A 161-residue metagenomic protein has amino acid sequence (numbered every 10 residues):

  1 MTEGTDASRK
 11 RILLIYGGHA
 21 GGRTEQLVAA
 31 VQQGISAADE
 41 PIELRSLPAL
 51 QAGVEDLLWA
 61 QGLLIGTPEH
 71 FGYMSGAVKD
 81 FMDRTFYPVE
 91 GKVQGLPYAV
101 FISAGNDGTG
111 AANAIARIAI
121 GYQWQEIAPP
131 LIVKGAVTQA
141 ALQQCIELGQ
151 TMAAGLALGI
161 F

Functional and structural regions predicted by a protein language model:
T2-S36: N-terminal beta1-alpha1 ligand-phosphate binding loop
T2-S8, A38, G53, E126-F161: Glycine-rich phosphate/pyrophosphate-binding loop and the adjoining helix
L13, E43-R45, A99: A structural signal for isolated positions on well-ordered beta-strands in alpha/beta enzyme cores
G18-G21, S103-D107, I132-T138: Short histidine/acidic/glycine/proline-rich micro-motifs that form metal- and phosphate-coordinating active-site loops
T24-L27, A77, A111, A141-Q144: Residues at alpha-helix caps and immediate loop-helix transition turns in enzyme cores, especially N- and C-cap
V28-P41, I120-Q125: Short helix-loop-beta junction
E40-Q51: A short beta-strand-loop structural module common to alpha/beta enzyme folds
A49-E126: Helix-loop-strand module that forms the ligand-binding subsite of alpha/beta enzymes
